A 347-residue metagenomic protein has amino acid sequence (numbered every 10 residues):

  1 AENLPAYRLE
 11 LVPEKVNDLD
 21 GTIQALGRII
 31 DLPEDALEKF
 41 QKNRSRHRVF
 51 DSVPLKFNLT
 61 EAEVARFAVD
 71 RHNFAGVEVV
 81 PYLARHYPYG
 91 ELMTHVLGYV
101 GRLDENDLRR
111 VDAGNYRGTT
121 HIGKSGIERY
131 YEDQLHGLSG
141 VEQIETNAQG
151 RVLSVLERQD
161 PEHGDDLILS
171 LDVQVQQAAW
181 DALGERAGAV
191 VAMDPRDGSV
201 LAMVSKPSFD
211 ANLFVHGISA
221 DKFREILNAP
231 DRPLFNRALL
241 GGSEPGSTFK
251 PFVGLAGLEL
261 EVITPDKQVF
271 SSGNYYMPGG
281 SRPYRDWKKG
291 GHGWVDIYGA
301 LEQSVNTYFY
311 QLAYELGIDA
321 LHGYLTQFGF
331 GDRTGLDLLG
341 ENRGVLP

Functional and structural regions predicted by a protein language model:
A1-A189, V204, S208-R237, G242: Extracytoplasmic/periplasmic proteins that interact with beta-lactams or build/remodel peptidoglycan
T146-R158, P195-T248, F252-P347: Beta-lactam-recognizing serine transpeptidase/beta-lactamase-like catalytic domain environment
